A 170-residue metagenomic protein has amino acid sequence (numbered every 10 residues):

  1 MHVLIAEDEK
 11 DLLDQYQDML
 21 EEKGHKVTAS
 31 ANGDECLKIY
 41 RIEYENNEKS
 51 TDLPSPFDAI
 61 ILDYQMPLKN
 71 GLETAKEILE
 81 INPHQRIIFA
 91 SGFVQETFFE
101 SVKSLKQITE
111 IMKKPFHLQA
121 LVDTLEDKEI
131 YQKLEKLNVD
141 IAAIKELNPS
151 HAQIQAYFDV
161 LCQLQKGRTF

Functional and structural regions predicted by a protein language model:
K10-E35, R41, L105: Two-component/phosphorelay signaling modules centered on CheY-like receiver
A29-A59: Acidic, metal-coordinating helix/loop segments flanking the phosphotransfer/catalytic sites of two-component signaling
N32, N70-E73: Acidic catalytic/metal-coordinating carboxylates
D63: Active-site residues of response regulator receiver
M66: Receiver (REC) domain active-site loop signature in two-component systems and cognate sites in sensor histidine kinases
E73, E80, F93-I111, Q119 (+2 more regions): Alpha4 helix (beta4-alpha4-beta5 surface) of REC/receiver domains from two-component response regulators
D123, I130-F170: CheY-like receiver
